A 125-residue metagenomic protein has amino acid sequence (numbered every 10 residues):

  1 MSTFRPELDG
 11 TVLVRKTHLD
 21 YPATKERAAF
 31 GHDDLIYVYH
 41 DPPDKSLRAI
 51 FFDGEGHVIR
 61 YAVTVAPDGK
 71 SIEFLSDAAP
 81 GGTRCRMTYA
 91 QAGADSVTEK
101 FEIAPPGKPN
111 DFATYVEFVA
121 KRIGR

Functional and structural regions predicted by a protein language model:
M1-R125: Hydrophobic small-molecule pocket/channel-lining residues, especially in calycin-type beta-barrels
